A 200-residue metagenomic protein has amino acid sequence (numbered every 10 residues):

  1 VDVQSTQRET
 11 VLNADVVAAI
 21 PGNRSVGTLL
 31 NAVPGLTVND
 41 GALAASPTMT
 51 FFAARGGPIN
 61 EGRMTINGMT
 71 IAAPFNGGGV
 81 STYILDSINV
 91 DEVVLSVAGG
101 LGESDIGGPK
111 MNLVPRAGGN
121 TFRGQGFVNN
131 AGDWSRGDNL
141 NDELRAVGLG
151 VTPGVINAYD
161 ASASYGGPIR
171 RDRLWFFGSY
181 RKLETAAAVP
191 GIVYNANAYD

Functional and structural regions predicted by a protein language model:
V1-G119, R136, E143-G167, L183: Periplasmic N-terminal accessory/gating domains of Gram-negative outer-membrane beta-barrel systems
R123-D200: Periplasmic-side early beta-strands and strand-to-turn transitions of outer-membrane beta-barrels
